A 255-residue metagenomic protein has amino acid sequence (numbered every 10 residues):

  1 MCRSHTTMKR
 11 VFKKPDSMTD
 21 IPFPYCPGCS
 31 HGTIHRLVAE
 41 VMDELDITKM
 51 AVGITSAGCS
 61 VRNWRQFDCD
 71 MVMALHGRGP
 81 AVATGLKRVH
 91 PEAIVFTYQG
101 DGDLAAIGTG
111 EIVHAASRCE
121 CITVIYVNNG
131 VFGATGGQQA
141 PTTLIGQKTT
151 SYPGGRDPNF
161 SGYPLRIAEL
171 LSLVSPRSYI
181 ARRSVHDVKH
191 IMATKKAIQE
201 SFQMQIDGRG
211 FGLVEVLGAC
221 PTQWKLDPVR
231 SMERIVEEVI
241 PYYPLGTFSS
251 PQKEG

Functional and structural regions predicted by a protein language model:
C2-F96, D207: Thiamine diphosphate
C2-V11, P15, D20-I21, Q205-G255: Flexible, low-complexity linker and terminal segments
A57-C59, N129-V131, D187, E215-Q223: Glycine-rich beta-alpha junction loops
C59-G133, K196-E200: Thiamine diphosphate
C69-M71, A115, A140-L144, R230-E233: Short, hinge-like loop/turn segments at secondary-structure boundaries
T109-H114, A134-K148: Active-site-proximal loop->helix
A140-D207: Conserved thiamine diphosphate
